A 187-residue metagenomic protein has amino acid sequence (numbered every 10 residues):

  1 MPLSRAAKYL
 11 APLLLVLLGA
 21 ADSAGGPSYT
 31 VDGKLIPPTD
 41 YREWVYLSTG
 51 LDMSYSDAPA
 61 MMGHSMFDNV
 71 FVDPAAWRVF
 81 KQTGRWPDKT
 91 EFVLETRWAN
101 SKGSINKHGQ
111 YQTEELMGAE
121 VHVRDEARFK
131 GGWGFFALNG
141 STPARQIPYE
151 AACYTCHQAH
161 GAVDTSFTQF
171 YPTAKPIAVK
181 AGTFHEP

Functional and structural regions predicted by a protein language model:
M1-A11: Bacterial N-terminal signal peptides that target proteins for export
L3-S4, A20-A21, E186-P187: Long, non-globular segments of proteins
Y9-G19: Bacterial N-terminal signal peptides
L17-P27: Bacterial Sec-dependent signal peptides at the C-terminal "C-region" and cleavage site
P27-D32, P37-V45, T49-S54, H64 (+1 more regions): Sequence context surrounding c-type heme c attachment/ligation sites in exported
A58-P59: Acidic Ser/Thr/Pro-rich low-complexity disordered segments that often serve as glycosylated linkers/stalks around
H64-W77: Short, structured beta-strand/loop micro-motifs enriched in basic residues and often containing a Trp
